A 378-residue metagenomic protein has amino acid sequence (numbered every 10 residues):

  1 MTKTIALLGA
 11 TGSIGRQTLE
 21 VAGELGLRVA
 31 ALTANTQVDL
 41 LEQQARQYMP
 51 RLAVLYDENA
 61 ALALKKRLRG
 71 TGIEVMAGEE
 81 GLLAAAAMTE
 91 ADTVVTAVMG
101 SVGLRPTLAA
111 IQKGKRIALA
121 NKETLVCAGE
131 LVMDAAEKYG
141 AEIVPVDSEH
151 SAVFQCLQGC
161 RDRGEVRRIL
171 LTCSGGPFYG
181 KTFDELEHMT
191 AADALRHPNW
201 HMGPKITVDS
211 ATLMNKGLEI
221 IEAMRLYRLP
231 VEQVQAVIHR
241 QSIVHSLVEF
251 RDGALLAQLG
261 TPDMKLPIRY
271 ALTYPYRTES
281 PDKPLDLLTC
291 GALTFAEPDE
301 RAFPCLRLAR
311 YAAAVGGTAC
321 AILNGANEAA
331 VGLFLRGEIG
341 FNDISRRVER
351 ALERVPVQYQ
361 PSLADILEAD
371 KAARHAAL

Functional and structural regions predicted by a protein language model:
M1-L378: Catalytic, metal-anchored helix/loop core of enzyme active sites in primary metabolism
